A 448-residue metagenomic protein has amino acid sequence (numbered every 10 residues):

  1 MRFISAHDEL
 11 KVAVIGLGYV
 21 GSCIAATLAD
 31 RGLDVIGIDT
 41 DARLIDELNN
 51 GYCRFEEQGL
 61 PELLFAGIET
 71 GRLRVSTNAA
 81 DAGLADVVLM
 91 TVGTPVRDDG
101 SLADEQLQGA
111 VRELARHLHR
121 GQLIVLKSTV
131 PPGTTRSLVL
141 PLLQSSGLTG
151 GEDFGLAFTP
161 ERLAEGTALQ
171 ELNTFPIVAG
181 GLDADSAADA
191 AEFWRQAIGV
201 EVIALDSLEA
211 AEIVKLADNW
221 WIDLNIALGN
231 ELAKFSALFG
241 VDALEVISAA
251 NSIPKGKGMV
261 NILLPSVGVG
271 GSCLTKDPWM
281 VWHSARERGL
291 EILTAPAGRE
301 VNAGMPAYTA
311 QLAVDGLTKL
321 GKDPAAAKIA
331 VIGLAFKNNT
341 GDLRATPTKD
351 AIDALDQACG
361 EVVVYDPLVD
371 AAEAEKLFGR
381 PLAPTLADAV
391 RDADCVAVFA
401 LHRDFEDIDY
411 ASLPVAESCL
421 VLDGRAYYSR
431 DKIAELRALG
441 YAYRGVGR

Functional and structural regions predicted by a protein language model:
M1-R448: Structural/interface elements that position substrates and couple domains in central-metabolism enzymes
